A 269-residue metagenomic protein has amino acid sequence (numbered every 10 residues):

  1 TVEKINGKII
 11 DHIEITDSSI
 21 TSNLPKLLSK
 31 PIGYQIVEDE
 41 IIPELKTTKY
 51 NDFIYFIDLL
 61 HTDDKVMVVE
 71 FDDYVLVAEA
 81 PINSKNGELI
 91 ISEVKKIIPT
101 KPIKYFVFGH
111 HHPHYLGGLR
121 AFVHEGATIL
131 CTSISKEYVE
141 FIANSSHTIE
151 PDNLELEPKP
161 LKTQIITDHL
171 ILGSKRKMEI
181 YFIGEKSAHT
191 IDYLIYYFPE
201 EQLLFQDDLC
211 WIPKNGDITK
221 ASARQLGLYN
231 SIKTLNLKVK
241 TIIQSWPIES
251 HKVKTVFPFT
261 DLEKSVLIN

Functional and structural regions predicted by a protein language model:
T1-K49, K101, N236, I243 (+1 more regions): Non-transmembrane domains of secretory- and envelope-associated proteins
T1-S22, Y197-P199, D207, I212 (+1 more regions): Gly/Pro-enriched, hydrophobic low-complexity segments that function as extracytoplasmic propeptides/linkers
Y50-V94, Y193-I212: Conserved beta-strand hairpin/beta-sheet module of binuclear metal-dependent hydrolase folds, prominently
A78-A80, K104-H112, L130-S133, L204-L209 (+1 more regions): Active-site neighborhood of phospho(di)ester-bond hydrolases with catalytic His/Asp-centered motifs
K85, H111-L116, K136-V139, T190-I191 (+2 more regions): Active-site environment of divalent metal-dependent phosphoester hydrolases
K85-L130, T234-I242: Active-site metal-binding motif and surrounding structural segment of the metallo-beta-lactamase
E125, I134-E185: Metallo-beta-lactamase
K254-N269: Binuclear metal-ion centers of metallo-dependent hydrolases, dominated by the metallo-beta-lactamase
